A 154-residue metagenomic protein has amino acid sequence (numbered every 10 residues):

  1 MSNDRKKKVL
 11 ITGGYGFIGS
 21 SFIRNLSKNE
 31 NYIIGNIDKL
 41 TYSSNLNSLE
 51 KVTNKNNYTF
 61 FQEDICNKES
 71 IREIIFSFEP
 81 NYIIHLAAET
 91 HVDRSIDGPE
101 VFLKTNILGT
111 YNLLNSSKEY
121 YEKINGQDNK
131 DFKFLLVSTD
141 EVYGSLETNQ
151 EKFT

Functional and structural regions predicted by a protein language model:
M1-T154: N-terminal Rossmann-like NAD(P)+-binding domain of SDR-like oxidoreductases, especially those catalyzing
